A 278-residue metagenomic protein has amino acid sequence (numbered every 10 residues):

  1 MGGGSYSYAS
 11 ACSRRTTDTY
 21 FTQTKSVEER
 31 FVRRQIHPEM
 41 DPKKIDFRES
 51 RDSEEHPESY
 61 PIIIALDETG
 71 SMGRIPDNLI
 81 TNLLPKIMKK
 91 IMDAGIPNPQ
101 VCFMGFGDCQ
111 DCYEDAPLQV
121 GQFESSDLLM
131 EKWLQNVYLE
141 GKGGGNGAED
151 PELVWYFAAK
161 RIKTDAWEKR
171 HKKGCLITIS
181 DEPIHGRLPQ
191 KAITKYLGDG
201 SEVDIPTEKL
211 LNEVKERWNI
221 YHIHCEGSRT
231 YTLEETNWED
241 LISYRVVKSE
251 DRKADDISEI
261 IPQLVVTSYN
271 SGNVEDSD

Functional and structural regions predicted by a protein language model:
M1-D278: Acidic, low-complexity intrinsically disordered regions
